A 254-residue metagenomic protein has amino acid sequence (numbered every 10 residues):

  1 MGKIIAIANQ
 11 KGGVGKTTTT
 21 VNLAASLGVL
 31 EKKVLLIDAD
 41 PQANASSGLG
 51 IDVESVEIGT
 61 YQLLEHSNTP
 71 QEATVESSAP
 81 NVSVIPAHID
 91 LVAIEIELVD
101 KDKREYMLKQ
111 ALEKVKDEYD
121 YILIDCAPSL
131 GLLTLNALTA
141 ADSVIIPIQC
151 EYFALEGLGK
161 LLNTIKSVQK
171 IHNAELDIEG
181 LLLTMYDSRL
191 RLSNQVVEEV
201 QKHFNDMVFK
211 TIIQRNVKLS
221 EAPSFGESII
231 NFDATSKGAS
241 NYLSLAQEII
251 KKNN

Functional and structural regions predicted by a protein language model:
M1-N254: P-loop NTP-binding core
